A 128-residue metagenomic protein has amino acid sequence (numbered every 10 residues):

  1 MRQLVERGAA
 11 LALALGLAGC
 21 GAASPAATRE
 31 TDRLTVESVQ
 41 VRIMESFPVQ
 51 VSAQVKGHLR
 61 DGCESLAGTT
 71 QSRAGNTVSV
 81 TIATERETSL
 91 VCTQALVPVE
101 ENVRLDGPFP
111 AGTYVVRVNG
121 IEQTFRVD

Functional and structural regions predicted by a protein language model:
M1-A9: Bacterial N-terminal signal peptides that target proteins for export
A18-G19: C-terminal motif of bacterial Sec signal peptides marking the signal peptidase cleavage site
P25-S46: Short, compositionally biased P/S/T/A/G/V-rich stretches that sit at domain boundaries
V49-S89: Mature extracytoplasmic domains of secretory-pathway proteins
A74, R117-I121: Short strand-coil-strand connectors
I82-G107: An anionic, turn-rich surface loop/hairpin at beta-sheet edges that serves as a generic interaction/coordination patch
E87-L90, G120-R126: Short acidic/polar inter-strand loop motif in beta-rich domains
G112-V116: A short tyrosine-centered beta-strand micro-motif
